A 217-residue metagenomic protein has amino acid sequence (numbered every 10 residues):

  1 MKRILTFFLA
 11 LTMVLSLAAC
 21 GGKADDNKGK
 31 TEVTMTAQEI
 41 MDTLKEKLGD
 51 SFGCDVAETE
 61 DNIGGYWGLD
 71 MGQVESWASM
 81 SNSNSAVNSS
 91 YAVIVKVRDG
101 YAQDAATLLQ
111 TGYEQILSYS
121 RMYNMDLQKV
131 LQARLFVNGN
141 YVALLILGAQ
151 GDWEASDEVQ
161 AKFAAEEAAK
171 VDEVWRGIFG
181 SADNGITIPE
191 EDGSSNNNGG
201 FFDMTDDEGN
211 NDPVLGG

Functional and structural regions predicted by a protein language model:
K2-A10: Sec-dependent signal peptide recognition, specifically the positively charged N-region followed immediately by
L15-A19: C-terminal motif of bacterial Sec signal peptides marking the signal peptidase cleavage site
G21-G217: Mature, Sec-exported extracytoplasmic domains of Gram-positive
